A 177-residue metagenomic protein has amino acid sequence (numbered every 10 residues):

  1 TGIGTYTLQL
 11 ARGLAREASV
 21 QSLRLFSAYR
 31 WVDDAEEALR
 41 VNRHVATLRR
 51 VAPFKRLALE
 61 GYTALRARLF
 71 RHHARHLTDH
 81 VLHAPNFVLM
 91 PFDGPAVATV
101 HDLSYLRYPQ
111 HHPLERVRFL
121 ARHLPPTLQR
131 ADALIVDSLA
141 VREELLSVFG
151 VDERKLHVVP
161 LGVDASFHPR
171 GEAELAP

Functional and structural regions predicted by a protein language model:
T1-P177: Carbohydrate transferase catalytic cores enriched for Leloir-type hexosyltransferases
